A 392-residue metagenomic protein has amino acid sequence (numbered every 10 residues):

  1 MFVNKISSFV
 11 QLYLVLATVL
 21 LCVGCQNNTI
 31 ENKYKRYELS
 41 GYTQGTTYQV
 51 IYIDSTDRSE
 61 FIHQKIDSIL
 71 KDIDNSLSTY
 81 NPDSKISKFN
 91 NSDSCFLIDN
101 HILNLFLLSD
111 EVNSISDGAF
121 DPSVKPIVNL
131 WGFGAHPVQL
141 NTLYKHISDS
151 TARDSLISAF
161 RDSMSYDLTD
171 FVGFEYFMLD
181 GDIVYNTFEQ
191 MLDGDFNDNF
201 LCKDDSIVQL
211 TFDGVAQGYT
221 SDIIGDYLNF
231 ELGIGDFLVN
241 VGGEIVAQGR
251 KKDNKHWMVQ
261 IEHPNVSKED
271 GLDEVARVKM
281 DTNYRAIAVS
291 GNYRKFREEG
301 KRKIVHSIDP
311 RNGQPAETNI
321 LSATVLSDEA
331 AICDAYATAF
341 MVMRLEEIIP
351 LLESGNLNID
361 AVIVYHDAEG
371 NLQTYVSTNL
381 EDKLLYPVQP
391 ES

Functional and structural regions predicted by a protein language model:
F2-F9, V23-S392: Mature catalytic core of soluble alpha/beta enzymes
Q11-C22: Bacterial N-terminal signal peptides
